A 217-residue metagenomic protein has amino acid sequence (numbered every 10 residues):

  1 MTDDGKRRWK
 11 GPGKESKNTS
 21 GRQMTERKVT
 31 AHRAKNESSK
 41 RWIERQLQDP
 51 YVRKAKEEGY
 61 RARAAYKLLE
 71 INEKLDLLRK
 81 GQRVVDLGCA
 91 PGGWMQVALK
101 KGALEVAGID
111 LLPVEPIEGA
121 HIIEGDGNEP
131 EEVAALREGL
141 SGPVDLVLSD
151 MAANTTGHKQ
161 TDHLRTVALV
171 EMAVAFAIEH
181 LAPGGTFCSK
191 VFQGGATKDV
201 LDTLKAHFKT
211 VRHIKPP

Functional and structural regions predicted by a protein language model:
T2-K80: Class I SAM-dependent methyltransferase Rossmann-like catalytic core, especially the SAM/SAH-binding loop
K80-A90: Conserved class I S-adenosyl-L-methionine
P91-A103: Conserved SAM-binding loop of SAM-dependent methyltransferases across substrates and taxa, primarily the Class I
E105-D110: Conserved SAM-binding motif I beta-strand of class I
L111-T156: S-adenosyl-L-methionine
V167-P183: A short glycine-rich, Lys/Arg-flanked "PGG" loop and its adjoining helix->strand segment in the class I
G184-V191: Conserved beta-strand signature within the Rossmann-like core of class I S-adenosyl-L-methionine
Q193-P217: Class I S-adenosyl-L-methionine
